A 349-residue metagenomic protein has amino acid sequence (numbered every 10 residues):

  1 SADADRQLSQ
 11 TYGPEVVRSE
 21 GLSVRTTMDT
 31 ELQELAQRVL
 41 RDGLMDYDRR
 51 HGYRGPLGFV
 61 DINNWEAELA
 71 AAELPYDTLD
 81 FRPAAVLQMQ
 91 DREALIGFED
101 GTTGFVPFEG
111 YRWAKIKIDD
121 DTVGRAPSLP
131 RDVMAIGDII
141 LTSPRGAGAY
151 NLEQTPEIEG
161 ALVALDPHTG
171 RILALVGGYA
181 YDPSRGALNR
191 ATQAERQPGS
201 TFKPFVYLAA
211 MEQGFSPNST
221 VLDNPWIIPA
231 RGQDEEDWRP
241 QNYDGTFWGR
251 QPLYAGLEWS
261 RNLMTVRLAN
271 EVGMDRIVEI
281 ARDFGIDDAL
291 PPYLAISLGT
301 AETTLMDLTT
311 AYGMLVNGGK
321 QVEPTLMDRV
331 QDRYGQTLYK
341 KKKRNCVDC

Functional and structural regions predicted by a protein language model:
S1, T11, E15-R196, S200-F202 (+3 more regions): Periplasmic/cell-envelope proteins involved in peptidoglycan metabolism and beta-lactam response
A2-S9, A164-Y181, M211-F215, D223-I227 (+4 more regions): Glycine-rich, acidic and aromatic/proline-enriched surface loops and short helix-turn segments that act as binding
D3, Q7, S23, E31 (+11 more regions): Extracytoplasmic/secreted proteins, especially bacterial periplasmic and envelope-associated proteins
T11-S19, R185, D237-W238, A255 (+2 more regions): Substrate-binding clefts and substrate-entry loops adjacent to catalytic sites of polymer-processing enzymes acting on
V24, M28, L32, I62 (+9 more regions): Secondary-structure capping and boundary motifs in well-ordered enzyme cores
T27-D29, D283-L338, R344-C346: Active-site-proximal helix/loop microenvironment of the serine DD-peptidase/beta-lactamase transpeptidase fold
H168, F215-I277, Q321, R333-C349: Conserved catalytic neighborhood of penicillin-recognizing serine enzymes
I172, S184, L188, T192 (+8 more regions): Extended, hydrophobic alpha-helical segments in both membrane/secreted and soluble proteins
